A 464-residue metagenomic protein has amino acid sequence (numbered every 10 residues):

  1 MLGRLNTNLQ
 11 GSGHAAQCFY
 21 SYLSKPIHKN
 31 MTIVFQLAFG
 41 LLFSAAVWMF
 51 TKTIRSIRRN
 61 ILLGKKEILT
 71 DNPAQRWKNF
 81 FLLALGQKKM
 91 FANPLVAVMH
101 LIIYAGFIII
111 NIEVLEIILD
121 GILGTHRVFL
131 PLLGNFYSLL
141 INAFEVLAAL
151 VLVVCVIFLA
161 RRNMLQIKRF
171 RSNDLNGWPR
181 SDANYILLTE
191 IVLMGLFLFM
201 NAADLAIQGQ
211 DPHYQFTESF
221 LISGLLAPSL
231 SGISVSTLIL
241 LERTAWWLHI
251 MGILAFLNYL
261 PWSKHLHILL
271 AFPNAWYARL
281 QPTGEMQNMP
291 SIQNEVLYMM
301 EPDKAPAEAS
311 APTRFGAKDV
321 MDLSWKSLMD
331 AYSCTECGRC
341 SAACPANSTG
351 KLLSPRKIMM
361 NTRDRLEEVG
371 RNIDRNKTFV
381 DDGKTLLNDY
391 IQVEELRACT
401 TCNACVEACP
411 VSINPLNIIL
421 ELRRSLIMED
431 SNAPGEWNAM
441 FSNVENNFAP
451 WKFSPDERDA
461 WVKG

Functional and structural regions predicted by a protein language model:
S24, H28-A305: Membrane-embedded alpha-helical bundles of multi-pass integral membrane proteins
G224-S229, I233-T237, N288, Q293 (+3 more regions): Iron-sulfur cluster-binding electron-transfer modules in prokaryotic oxidoreductases
K304-A331, S341, N347-F453: Ferredoxin-type iron-sulfur electron-transfer modules in oxidoreductases and energy-metabolism complexes
T335: Segments forming glycine/polar-rich beta-alpha architectures that bind adenosine-containing cofactors
